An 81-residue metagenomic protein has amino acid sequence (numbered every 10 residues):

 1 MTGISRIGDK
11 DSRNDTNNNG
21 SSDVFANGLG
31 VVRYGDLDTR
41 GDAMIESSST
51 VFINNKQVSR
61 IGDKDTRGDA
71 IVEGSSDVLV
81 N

Functional and structural regions predicted by a protein language model:
M1-N81: Intrinsically disordered, low-complexity proline/glycine-rich segments
